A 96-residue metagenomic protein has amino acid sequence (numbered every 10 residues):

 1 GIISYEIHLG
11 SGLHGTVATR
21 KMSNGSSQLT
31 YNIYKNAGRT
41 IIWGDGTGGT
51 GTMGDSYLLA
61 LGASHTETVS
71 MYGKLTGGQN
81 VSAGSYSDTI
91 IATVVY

Functional and structural regions predicted by a protein language model:
G1-T50: Surface-exposed interaction patch
I3, L29-N32, I41, D55 (+3 more regions): Intrinsically disordered, low-complexity segments enriched in small/polar residues
E6, N32-K35, L58, G73 (+1 more regions): Compositionally biased, intrinsically disordered low-complexity regions enriched in proline and serine
V17-T19, I41-G44, M53, V81 (+3 more regions): Generic marker of "main functional regions" within proteins
M22-G25, D55, A63, V69: Intrinsically disordered, low-complexity segments enriched in Ser/Pro/Gly/Ala and basic residues
I42-S64: Extracellular adhesion/glycan-binding regions together with long Ser/Thr- and acidic-residue-rich low-complexity tracts
L61-Y96: C-terminal or internal capping secondary-structure element at the end of a domain, subdomain, or sheet
